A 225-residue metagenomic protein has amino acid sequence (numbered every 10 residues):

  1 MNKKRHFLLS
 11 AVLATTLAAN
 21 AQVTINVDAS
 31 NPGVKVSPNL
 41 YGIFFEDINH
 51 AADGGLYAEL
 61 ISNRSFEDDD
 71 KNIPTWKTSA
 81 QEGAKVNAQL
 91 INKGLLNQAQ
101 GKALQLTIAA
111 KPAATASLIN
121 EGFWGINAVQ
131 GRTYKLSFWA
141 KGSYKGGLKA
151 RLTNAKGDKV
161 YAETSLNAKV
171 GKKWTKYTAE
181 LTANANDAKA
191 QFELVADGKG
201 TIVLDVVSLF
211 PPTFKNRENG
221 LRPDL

Functional and structural regions predicted by a protein language model:
M1-V23: Bacterial Sec-dependent N-terminal signal peptides
Q22-L225: Extracellular and organelle-lumenal recognition/adhesion modules and their flexible linkers in secreted
